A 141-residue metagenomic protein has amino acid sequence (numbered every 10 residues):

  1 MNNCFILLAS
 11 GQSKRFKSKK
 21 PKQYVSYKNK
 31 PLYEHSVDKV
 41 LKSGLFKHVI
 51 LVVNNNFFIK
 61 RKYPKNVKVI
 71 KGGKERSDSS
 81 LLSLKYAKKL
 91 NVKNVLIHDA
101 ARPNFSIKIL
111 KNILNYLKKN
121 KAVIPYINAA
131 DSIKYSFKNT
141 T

Functional and structural regions predicted by a protein language model:
N2, F46, V92, K119-N120: A general structural motif
N2-N55: N-terminal glycine-rich phosphate-binding loop and ensuing alpha1 helix
S18-P21, D38, L45, K62-P64 (+2 more regions): Short amphipathic alpha-helical segments
Y24, V69, A122-I124: Conserved beta-strand scaffold positions in the cores of enzyme catalytic domains, especially in NTP/NDP-utilizing
L32-V92: Conserved N-terminal catalytic core of the sugar/cofactor nucleotidyltransferase
V95-L96: Short aromatic/hydrophobic "clamp" motif used to bind/position activated sugar donors
F105-T141: Conserved core of the sugar-phosphate nucleotidyltransferase
